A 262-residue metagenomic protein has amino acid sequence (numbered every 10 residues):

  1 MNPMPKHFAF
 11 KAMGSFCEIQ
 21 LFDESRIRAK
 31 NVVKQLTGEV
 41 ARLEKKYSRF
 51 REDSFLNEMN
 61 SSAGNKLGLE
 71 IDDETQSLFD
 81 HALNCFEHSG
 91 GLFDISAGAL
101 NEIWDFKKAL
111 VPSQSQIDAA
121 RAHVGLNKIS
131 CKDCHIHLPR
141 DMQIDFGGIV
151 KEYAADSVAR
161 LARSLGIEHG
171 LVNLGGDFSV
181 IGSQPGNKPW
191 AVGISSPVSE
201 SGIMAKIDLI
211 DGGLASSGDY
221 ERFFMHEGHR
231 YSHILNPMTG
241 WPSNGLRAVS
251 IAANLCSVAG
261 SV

Functional and structural regions predicted by a protein language model:
M1-V262: Mature catalytic core of soluble alpha/beta enzymes
